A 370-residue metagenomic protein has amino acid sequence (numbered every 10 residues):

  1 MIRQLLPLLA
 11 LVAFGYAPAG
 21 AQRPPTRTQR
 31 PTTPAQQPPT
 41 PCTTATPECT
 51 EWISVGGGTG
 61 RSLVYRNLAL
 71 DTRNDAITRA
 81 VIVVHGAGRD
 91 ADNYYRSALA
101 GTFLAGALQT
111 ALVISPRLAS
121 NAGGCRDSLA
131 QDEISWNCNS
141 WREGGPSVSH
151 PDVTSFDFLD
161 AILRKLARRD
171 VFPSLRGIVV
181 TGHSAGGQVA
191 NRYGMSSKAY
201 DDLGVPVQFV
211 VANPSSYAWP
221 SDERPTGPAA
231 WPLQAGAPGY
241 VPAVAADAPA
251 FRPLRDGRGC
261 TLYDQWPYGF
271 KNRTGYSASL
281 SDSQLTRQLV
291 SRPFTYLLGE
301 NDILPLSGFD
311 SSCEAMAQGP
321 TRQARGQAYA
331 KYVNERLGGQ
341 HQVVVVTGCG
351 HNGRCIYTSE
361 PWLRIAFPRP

Functional and structural regions predicted by a protein language model:
Q22-A80, G88, D92-L112, I134-P151 (+8 more regions): A domain-start/cap signature at the N-terminus of enzymes
H85, P293-G319: Conserved strand-to-loop "acid loop" that flanks and positions the catalytic carboxylate
H85-R89, S215: Active-site glycine-rich loops that stabilize anionic/oxyanionic intermediates across multiple enzyme folds
L108-G123: Conserved alpha/beta-hydrolase
P116-L118, V207-W219: Active-site nucleophile loop of the alpha/beta-hydrolase fold
G182, G186: Gly/Ala-rich beta-loop-alpha elbow adjacent to hydrolase catalytic centers
G187-Y200: Short glycine-enriched nucleophile-adjacent loop and the immediately C-terminal alpha-helix near the catalytic center
L297, N301, D310, Q327-P370: C-terminal catalytic histidine-bearing segment of alpha/beta-hydrolase fold enzymes
